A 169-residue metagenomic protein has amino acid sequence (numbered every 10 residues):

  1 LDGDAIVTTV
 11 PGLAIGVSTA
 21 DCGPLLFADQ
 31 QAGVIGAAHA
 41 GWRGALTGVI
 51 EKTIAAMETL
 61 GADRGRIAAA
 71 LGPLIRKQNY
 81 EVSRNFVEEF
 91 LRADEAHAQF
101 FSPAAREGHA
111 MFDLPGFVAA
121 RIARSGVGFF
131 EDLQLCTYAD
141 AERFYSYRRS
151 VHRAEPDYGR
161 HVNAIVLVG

Functional and structural regions predicted by a protein language model:
L1-G169: Active-site microenvironment for binding and transforming phosphate-containing groups
